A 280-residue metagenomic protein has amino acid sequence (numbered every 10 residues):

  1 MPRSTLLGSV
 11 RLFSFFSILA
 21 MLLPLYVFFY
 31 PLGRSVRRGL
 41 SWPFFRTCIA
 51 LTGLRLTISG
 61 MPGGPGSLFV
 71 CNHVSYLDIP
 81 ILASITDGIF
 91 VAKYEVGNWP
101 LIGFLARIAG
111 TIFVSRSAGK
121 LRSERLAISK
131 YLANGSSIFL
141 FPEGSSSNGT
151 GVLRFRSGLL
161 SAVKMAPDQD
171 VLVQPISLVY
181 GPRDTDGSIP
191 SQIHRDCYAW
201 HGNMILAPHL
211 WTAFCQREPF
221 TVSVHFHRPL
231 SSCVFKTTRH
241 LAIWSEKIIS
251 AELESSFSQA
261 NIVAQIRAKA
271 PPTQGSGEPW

Functional and structural regions predicted by a protein language model:
M1-I58, F104-I108: A transmembrane-helix-recognition feature enriched in membrane-embedded lipid enzymes and envelope glyco-/phospholipid
L22-V27, P31-S35, A50-L51, S67-G119 (+1 more regions): Catalytic core of membrane glycerolipid acyltransferases/transacylases, capturing the structured, soluble-facing
G60-G63, A127-A133: Short amphipathic alpha-helix with an adjacent loop that forms part of the alpha/beta core around
G66-L68, S137-F141, L172, S223: Residue-level preference for the first positions of well-ordered beta-strands
I102-G103, G149-K236, H240, Q265: A cross-family acyltransferase "interaction/gating" segment
F113-S115, H227-C233, K247: Polar-ligand-bearing catalytic/cofactor-coordination segments of membrane-embedded or membrane-tethered inner-membrane
I128, S136-I138, G144-F155: Soluble extracytoplasmic domains of inner/organellar membrane proteins
